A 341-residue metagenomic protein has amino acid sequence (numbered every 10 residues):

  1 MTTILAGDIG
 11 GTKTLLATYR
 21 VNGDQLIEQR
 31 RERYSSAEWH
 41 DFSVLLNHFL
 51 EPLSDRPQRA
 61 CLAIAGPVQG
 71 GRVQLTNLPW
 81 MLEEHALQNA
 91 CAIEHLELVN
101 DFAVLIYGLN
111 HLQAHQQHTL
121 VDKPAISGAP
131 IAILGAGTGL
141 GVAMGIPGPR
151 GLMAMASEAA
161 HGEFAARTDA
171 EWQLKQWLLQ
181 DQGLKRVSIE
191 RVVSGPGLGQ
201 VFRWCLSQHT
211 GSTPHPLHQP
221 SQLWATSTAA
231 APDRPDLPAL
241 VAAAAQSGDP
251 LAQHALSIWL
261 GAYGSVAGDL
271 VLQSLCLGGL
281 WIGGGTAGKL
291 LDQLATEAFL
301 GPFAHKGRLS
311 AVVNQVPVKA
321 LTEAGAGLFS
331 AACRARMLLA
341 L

Functional and structural regions predicted by a protein language model:
M1-R56, Q176-L341: ATP-binding/phosphotransfer module of carbohydrate and carboxylate kinases, centering on a glycine-rich
I4-D8, R59-C61, E97, I131-G135 (+1 more regions): Short glycine-aspartate micro-motif
T14, P67-Q69, G139-A143, Q200 (+1 more regions): Short, acidic Gly/Pro/Ser/Thr-rich loop/turn segments
V21-Q25, N77-M81, L112-L120, P147-M155 (+1 more regions): A glycine- and small-aliphatic-rich helix-loop capping segment at beta-alpha/alpha-beta transitions that lines
Y34-S36, L75-P79, E97-V104, K123-I126 (+3 more regions): Active-site nucleophile and cofactor-binding loops and adjacent substrate-binding regions of central metabolic enzymes
P52-L98, A103-H118, I133, G288-D292: Short beta-strand-loop/turn "lid" adjacent to the catalytic site in phosphate-handling enzymes
Q113-P124, G199, A335-A340: Short, electropositive alpha-helical surface patch
D122-K123, S127-R191, G195, L291 (+2 more regions): Glycine-rich phosphate-binding loop of actin/hexokinase-like ATP-binding domains
